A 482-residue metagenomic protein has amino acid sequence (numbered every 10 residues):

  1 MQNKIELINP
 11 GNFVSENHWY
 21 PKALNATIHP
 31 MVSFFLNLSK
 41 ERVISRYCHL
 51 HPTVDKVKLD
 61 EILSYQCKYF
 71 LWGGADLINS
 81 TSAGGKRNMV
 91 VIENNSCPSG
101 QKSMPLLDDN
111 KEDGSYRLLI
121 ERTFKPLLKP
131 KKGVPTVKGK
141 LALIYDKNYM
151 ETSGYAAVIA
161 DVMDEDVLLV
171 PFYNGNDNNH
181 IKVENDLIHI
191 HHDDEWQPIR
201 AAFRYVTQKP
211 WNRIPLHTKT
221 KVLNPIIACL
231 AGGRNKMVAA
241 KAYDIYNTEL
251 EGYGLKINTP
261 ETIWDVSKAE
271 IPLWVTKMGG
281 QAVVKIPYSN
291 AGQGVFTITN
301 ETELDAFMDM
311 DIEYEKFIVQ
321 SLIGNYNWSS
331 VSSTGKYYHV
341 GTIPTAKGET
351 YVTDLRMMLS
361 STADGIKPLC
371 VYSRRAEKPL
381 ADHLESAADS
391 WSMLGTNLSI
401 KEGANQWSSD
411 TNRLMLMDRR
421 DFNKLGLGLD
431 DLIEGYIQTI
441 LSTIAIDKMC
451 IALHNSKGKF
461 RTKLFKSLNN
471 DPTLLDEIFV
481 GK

Functional and structural regions predicted by a protein language model:
M1-T27: Intrinsically disordered, low-structural-confidence terminal and linker regions
W19-P21, I28-G73, N79-M237: ATP-binding N-terminal substructure of ATP-dependent carboxylate-amine bond-forming enzymes
V57, A83-N88, S267-A269, T276-G279 (+1 more regions): Phosphate-binding site of ATP-dependent enzymes
C67-L71, Y288-S289, K347-T353: A short catalytic or substrate-binding loop motif that flags glycine-/basic-rich loops and adjacent residues that bind
Y69-P98, M358-D364, L369-S373, L398-L432 (+1 more regions): Conserved metal-phosphate-binding beta-hairpin within the catalytic cores of diverse ATP-dependent phosphoryl-transfer
E121-K147, G154-A160, L398-T439, T443: Conserved catalytic alpha/beta cores of large enzymes that bind or transform nucleotide phosphates and polynucleotides
D166-K209, E434-K482: Charge-rich, low-complexity terminal tails
D193-I199, Q208-K209, L216-V340: Active-site nucleotide/adenylate-binding loops and adjacent lid/helix of ATP-dependent enzymes
